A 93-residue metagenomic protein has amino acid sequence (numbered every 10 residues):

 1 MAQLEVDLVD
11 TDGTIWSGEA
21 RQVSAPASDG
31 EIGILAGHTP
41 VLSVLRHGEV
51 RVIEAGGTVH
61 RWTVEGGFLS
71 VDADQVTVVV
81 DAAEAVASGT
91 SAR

Functional and structural regions predicted by a protein language model:
M1-A2: N-terminal helix initiation/capping motif
E5-R93: Compact, glycine-rich, soluble single-domain proteins
